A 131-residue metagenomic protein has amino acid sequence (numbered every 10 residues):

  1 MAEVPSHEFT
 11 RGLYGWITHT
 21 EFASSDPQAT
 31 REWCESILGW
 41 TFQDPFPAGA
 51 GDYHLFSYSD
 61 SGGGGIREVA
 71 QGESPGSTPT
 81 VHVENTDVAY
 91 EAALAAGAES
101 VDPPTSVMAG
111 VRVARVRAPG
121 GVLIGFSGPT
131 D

Functional and structural regions predicted by a protein language model:
M1-R31, S77-V81, S127-D131: N-terminal beta-strand motif that seeds the catalytic metal site of vicinal oxygen chelate
R11-G15, E21-G62: Core segments of cupin and vicinal oxygen chelate
I17-S25, V69-L94, R112-R117: Vicinal oxygen chelate
T30-C34, A93, G121: Conserved active-site tyrosine of GNAT-family acetyltransferases
T41-A48, D102-V107, D131: Conserved catalytic-core motifs of GNAT/GCN5-like acyltransferases
A48-D52, E73-P75, V107-R112: Short acidic/glycine-enriched loop/turn segments that link adjacent beta-strands
F56-D60, V116-P119, P129: Active-site beta-strand termini and strand-to-loop segments that position acidic
G62, P75, L123: Glycine-rich acetyl-CoA-binding "A-motif" of GNAT/NAT acetyltransferases
